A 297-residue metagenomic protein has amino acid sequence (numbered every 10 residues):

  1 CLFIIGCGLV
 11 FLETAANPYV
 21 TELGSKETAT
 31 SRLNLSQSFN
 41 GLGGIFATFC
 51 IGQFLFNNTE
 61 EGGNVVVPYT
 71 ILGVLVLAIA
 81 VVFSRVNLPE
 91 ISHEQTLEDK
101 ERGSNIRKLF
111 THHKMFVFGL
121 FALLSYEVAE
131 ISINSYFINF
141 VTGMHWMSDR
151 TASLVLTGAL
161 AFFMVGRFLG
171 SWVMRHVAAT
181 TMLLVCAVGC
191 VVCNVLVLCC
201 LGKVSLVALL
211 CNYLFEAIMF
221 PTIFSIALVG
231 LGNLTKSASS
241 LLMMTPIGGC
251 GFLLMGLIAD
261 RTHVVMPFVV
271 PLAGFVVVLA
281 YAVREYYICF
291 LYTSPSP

Functional and structural regions predicted by a protein language model:
L12-G24, I218-L231: Intracellular juxtamembrane helix-capping segments at the cytosolic ends of symmetry-related transmembrane helices
L33-F49, T245-G251: Glycine-rich segments within core transmembrane alpha-helices of 12-TM secondary carriers
N40-R85: Helix-loop-helix hairpin linking two adjacent transmembrane segments in secondary transporters
G73-E94, Y281-E285: C-terminal membrane-cytosol helix-exit motif in multi-pass small-molecule transporters
H113-L156: Extracytoplasmic gate region of multi-pass secondary transporters
G166-A178: Helix-to-loop junctions at the C-terminal end of transmembrane segments in multipass secondary transporters
T181-M219: C-terminal transmembrane helical hairpin of 12-TM major facilitator-type secondary transporters
Y292-P297: Conserved small/polar residues in nucleotide/adenosyl-binding loops
